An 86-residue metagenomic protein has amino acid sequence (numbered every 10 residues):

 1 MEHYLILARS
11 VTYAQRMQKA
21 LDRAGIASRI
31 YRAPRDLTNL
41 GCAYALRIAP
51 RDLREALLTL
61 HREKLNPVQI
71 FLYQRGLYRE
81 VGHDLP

Functional and structural regions predicted by a protein language model:
E2-L5, R9-D22, A27-L57: Amphipathic, hydrophobic secondary-structure cores in small proteins
L53-P86: C-terminal structural segments of small proteins and small subunits
